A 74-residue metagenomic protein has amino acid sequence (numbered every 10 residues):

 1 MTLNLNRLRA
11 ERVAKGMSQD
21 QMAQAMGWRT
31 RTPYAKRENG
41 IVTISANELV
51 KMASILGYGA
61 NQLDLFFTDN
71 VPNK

Functional and structural regions predicted by a protein language model:
M1-A14: A short, Lys/Arg-rich alpha-helix, primarily the initiator
N6, M17, R29, I44-N47: Residue-level signal for the short linker/turn that defines the boundary of a DNA-recognition helix
R9, D20, V50: Residues within the helices of the helix-turn-helix
E11-A14, K36, S54, N61-K74: Short, charged recognition helix plus adjacent turn of helix-turn-helix-like nucleic-acid-binding domains
V13, G27, E38-I41, V50: Residue-level detection of the helix-turn-helix DNA-binding "recognition helix"
G16-K36: Short alpha-helical DNA-recognition segment
M26, L56-G57: A broad structural signal for alpha-helix termini and local helix breaks/kinks
I41-S54, N73: Short, basic-rich loop-to-helix N-cap that marks the start of a DNA-contacting helix
